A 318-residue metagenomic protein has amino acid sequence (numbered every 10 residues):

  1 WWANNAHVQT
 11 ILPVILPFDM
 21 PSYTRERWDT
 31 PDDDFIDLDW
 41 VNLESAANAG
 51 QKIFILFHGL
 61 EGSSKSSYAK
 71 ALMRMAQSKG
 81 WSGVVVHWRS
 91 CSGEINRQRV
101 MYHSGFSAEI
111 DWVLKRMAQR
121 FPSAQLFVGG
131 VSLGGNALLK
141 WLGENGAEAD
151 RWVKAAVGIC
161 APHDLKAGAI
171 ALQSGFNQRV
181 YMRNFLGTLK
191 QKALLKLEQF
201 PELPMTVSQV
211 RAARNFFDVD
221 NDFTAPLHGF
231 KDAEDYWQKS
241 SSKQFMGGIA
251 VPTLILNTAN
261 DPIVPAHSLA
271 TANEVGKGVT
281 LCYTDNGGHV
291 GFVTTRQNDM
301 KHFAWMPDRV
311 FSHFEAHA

Functional and structural regions predicted by a protein language model:
W2-A46, D299: N-terminal cap/lid segment of alpha/beta-hydrolase-fold proteins
L43-R97, R116: Short, surface-exposed "cap/lid" segments of acyl-processing enzymes
M75, R89-F127, K301: Catalytic nucleophile-loop/oxyanion-hole region of alpha/beta-hydrolase and closely related hydrolase-like folds
Q119-L227: Alpha/beta-hydrolase-fold enzymes
D222-F245: Active-site nucleophile elbow and catalytic-triad environment of alpha/beta-hydrolase enzymes
I249, I255-N257, D261: Short beta-strand/loop motif that positions the catalytic acidic residue of the alpha/beta-hydrolase fold
E274-F292: Catalytic histidine neighborhood in serine/cysteine hydrolases with alpha/beta-hydrolase-type architecture
G287-A318: Catalytic active-site module of serine/aspartate enzymes centered on a nucleophile-bearing elbow/loop
